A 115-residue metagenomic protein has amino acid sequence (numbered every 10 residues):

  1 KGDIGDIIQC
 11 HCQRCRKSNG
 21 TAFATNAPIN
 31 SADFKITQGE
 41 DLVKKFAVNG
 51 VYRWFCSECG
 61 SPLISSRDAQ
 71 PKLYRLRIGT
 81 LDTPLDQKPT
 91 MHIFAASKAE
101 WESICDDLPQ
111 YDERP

Functional and structural regions predicted by a protein language model:
K1-P115: A short Gly-Trp-Pro
